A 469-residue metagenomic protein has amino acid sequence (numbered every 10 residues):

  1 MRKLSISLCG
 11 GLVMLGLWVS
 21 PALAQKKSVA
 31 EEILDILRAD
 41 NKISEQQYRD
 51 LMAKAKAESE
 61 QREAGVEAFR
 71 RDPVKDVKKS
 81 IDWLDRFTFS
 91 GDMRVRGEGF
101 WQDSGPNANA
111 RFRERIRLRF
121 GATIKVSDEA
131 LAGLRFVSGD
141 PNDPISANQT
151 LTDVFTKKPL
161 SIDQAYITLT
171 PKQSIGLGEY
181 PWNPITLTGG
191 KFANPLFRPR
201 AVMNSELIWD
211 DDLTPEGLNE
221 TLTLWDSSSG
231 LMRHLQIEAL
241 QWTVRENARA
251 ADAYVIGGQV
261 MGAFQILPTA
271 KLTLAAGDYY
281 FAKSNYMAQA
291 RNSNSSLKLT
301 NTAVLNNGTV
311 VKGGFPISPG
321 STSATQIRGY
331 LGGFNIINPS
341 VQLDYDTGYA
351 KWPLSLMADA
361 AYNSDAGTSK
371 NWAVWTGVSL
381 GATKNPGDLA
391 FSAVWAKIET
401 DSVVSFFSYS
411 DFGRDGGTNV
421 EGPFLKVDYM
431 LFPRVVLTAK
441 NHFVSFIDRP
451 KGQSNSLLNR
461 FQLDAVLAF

Functional and structural regions predicted by a protein language model:
L8-L12, L17, P21-D103, N107 (+1 more regions): N-terminal periplasmic/intermembrane-space "pro-region" immediately following the signal or transit peptide
V77-F89, E129-A132, K172-I185, W225-E238 (+4 more regions): Short loop/turn motifs that connect adjacent beta-strands in outer-membrane beta-barrel proteins
S80, G121-T123, T168-K172, T221-T223 (+5 more regions): Transmembrane beta-barrel domains of outer membrane proteins
G91, L134, L187-G189, E220 (+8 more regions): Membrane-embedded beta-strand positions of outer-membrane beta-barrel proteins
V95-W101, D128, F136-N142, K191-P195 (+10 more regions): Transmembrane beta-strands of outer-membrane beta-barrel pores
R96-R117, T123-N183, L196-D210, A324 (+4 more regions): Surface-exposed loop and membrane-interface regions of Gram-negative outer-membrane beta-barrel proteins
F100-N109, L151-K157, R291-F469: Outer-membrane beta-barrel pore domains
P141-Q164, T170-P268, T273, G277-R328 (+1 more regions): Surface-exposed coil loops of outer-membrane beta-barrel proteins
